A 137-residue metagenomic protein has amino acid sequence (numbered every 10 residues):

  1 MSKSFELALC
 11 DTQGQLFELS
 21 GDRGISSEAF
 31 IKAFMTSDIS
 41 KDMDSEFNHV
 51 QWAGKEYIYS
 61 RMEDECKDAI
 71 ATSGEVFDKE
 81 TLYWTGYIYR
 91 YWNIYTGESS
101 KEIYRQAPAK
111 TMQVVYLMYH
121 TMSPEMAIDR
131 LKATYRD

Functional and structural regions predicted by a protein language model:
M1-Y95, A107, L117-D137: C-terminal alpha-helical interaction appendages
I103: Catalytic and binding regions of secreted/periplasmic enzymes and modules that target cell-wall glycans
